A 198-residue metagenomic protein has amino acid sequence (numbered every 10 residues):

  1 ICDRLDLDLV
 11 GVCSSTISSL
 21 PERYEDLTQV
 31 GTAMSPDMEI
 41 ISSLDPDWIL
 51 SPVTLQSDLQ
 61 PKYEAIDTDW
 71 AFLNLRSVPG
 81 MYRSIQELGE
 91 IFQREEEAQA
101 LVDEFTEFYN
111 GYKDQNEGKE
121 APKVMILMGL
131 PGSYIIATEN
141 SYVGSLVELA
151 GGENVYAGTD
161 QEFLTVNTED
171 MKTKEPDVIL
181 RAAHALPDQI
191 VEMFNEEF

Functional and structural regions predicted by a protein language model:
I1, S15-S18, S35, W48-I49 (+5 more regions): Solvent-exposed loop/turn segments at secondary-structure junctions within structured extracellular/periplasmic domains
I1-L44, W48-V53, V155: A short, structured surface patch at a secondary-structure boundary
C13, N140-F163: His/Asp/Glu-enriched short active-site or ligand-binding loop at hydrolase and phosphoryl-transfer sites
D37-T54, T68, N167-R181: Proline-aspartate-enriched helix->loop->beta-strand connector
D47, D58-S133, E153-G158, K174: Extracytoplasmic substrate-binding proteins
L55-A65, V178-E197: A ligand-binding cleft/hinge motif common to bilobed small-molecule-binding domains
I135-E139, V191-M193: Short, well-ordered secondary-structure micro-motifs
